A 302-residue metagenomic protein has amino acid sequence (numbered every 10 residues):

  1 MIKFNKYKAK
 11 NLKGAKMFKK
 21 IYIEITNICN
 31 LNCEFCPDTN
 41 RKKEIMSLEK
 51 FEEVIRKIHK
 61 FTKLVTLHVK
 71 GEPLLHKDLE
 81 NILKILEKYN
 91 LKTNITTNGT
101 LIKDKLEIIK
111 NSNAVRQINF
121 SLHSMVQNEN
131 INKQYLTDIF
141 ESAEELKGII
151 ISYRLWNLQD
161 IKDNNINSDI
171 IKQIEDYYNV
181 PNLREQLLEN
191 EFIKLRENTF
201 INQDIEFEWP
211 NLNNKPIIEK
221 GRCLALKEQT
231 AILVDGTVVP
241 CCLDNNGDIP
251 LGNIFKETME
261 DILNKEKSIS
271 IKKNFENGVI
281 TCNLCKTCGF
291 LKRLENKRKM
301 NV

Functional and structural regions predicted by a protein language model:
M1-I118, Q127-Q134, E295-N301: Conserved alpha-helical substructure of the radical SAM core
G14-A15, E219-L224, C242: Short loop/turn motifs at secondary-structure junctions and domain boundaries
C29, C33-C36, C223, C241-C242 (+1 more regions): Short cysteine clusters
I55, H59-K60, L106-N128, N167-R196: Structural recognition of alpha->loop->beta junctions
F120, M125-Q127, S142-I174: Conserved strand-turn element in the central/C-terminal portion of the radical SAM core barrel that lines
E145-I150, E175-I218, L243-R293: C-terminal accessory region of radical SAM enzymes
L226-E228: Short loop/turn microsegments at loop-to-beta-strand junctions
